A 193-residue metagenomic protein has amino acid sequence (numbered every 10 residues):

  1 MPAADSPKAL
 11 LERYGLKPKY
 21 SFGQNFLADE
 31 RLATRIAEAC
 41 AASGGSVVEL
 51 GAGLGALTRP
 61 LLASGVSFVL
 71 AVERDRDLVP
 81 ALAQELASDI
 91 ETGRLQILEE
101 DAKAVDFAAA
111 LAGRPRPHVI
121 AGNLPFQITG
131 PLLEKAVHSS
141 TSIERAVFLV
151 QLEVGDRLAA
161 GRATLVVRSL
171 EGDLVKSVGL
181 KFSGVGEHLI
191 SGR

Functional and structural regions predicted by a protein language model:
M1-R193: Catalytic cores of RNA-modifying enzymes
